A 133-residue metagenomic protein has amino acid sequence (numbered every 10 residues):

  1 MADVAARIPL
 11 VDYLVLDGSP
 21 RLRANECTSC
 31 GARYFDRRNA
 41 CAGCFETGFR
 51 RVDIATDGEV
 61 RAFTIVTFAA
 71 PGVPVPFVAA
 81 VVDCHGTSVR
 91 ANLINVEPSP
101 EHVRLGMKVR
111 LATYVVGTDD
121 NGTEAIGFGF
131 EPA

Functional and structural regions predicted by a protein language model:
M1-L22, G127-G129, A133: A broadly conserved sequence feature marking short terminus-proximal activation segments in nucleic acid-centric
R21-A24, R38: Residues immediately within or flanking Cys/His clusters that coordinate Zn2+ in small zinc-binding modules
E26-S29, A40-E46: Short, cysteine/histidine-rich loop/knuckle motifs that typically chelate Zn2+
F35, G48-R50: Short functional micro-motifs and their immediate structural scaffolds
G58-V60, L93: Conserved hydrophobic positions within beta-strands
S88-S99: Beta-strand/loop nucleic-acid-binding surfaces
E97-R110: Short nucleic-acid-contacting surface segments enriched for D/E, G, S/T with interspersed K/R
Y114-A133: OB-fold/S1-family single-stranded nucleic acid-binding modules
